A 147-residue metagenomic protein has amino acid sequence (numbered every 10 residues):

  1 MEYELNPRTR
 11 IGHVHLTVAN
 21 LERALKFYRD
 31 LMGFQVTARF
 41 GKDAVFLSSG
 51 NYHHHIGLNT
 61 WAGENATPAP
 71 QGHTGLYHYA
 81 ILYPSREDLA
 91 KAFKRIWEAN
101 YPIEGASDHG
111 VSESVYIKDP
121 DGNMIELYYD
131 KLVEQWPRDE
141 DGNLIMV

Functional and structural regions predicted by a protein language model:
M1-E22, L76-I81, E134-V147: N-terminal beta-strand motif that seeds the catalytic metal site of vicinal oxygen chelate
R8, V18-R23, A80-M124, Y129-Q135: Vicinal oxygen chelate
R10, G41, G75, V111: Exposed loop/turn and edge beta-strand positions of beta-sandwich/beta-sheet ligand-binding modules
H13, H53-I56, H78, H109: Histidine-centered active-site/metal-ligand motif
N20-Q35: Amphipathic alpha-helical segments
G33-A38, I103-A106: Short secondary-structure junctions
Q35-H73, M124-K131: Conserved short beta-strand elements that form part of the metal-binding/catalytic scaffold of enzyme active sites
